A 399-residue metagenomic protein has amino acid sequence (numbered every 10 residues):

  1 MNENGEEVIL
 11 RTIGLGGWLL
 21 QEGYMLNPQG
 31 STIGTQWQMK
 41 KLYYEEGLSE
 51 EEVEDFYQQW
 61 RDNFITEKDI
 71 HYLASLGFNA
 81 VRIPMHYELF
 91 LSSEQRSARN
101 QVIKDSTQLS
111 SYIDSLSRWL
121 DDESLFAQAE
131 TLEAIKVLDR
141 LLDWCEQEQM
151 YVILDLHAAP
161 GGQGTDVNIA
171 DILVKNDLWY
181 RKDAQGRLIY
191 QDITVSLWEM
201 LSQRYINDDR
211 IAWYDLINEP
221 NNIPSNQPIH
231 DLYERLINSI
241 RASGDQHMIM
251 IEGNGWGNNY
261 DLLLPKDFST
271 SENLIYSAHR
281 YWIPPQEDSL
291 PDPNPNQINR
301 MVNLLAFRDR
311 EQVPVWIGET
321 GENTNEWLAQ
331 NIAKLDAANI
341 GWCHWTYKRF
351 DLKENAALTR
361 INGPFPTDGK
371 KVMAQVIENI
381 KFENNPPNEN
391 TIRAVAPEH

Functional and structural regions predicted by a protein language model:
M1, E7-T12, G17-M248, G253-L263: Active-site mouth of glycoside hydrolases
N2-E3, F268: Active-site beta-strand termini and strand-to-loop segments that position acidic
P28, T35, E322-T324, N388: Intrinsic-disorder/low-complexity, polar/charged segments
G34-W37, E46-E51, L116-E123, P285-L290 (+3 more regions): Low-complexity, flexible helical/coil segments
D183-R349, E354-Q375: Extracellular glycoside hydrolase catalytic/binding regions
R360-H399: C-terminal functional modules
